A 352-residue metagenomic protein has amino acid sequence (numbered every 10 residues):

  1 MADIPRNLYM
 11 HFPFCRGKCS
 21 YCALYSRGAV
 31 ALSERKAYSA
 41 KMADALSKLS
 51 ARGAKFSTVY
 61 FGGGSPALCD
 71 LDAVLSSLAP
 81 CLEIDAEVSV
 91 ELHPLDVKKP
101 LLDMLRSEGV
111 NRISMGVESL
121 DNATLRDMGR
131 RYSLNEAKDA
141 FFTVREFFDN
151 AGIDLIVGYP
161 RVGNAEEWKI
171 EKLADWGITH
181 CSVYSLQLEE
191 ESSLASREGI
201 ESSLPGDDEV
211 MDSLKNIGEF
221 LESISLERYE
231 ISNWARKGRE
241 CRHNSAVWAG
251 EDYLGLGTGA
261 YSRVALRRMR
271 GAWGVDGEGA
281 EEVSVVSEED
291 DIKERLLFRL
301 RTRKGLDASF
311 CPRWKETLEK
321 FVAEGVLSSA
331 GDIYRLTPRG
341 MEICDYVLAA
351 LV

Functional and structural regions predicted by a protein language model:
M1-Y9, G17, F56, E324: Flexible, acidic/Gly-rich N-terminal and inter-domain linker regions that tether and position cofactor-handling modules
P5-N7, L24-L49, S57-F310: C-terminal scaffold of the Radical SAM
H11-S26: Local cysteine-cluster metal-coordination motifs and their immediate loop/turn environment, predominantly Fe-S cluster
C15, T179, D252, D332-I333: Beta-strand-connecting loop/turn residues
G277-D345, A349: Basic, glycine-rich polyanion-binding accessory segments appended to enzymes
